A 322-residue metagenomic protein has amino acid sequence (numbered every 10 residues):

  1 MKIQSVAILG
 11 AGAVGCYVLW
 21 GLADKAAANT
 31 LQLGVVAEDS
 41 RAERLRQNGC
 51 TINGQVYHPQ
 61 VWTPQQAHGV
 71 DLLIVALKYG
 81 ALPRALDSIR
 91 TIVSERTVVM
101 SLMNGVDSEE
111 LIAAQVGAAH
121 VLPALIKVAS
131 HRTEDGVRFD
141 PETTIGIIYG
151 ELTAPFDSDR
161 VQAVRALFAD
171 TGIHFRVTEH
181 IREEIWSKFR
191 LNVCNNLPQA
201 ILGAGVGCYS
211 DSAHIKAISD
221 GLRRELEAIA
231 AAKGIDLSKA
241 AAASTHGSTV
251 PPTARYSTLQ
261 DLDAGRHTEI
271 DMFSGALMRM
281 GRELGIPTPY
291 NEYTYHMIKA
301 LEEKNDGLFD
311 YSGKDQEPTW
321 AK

Functional and structural regions predicted by a protein language model:
M1-H58: NAD(P)+-binding Rossmann beta1-loop-alpha1 motif at the extreme N-terminus of oxidoreductases
K2, Q162, A169, C208 (+1 more regions): NAD(P)-dependent Rossmann-like dehydrogenase/reductase catalytic/cofactor-binding core
I3-Q4, L31, D71, A119 (+1 more regions): Nucleotide donor/acceptor-binding cores
A7, Q32-G34, M100, I148 (+1 more regions): A structural signal for isolated positions on well-ordered beta-strands in alpha/beta enzyme cores
W20-D24, D87-T91, A114, G275 (+1 more regions): Short, well-ordered alpha-helices that flank and scaffold nucleotide-derived cofactor binding pockets
K25, W62, T91-I92, Q115-H120 (+1 more regions): Internal alpha-helical scaffold of NAD(P)-dependent oxidoreductase catalytic cores
R41-R46, E109-E110, D157: Short, charged/polar "capping" segments at the starts of alpha-helices and the immediately preceding loops
N53-R138: Rossmann-like NAD(P)(H) cofactor-binding subdomain of soluble oxidoreductases
